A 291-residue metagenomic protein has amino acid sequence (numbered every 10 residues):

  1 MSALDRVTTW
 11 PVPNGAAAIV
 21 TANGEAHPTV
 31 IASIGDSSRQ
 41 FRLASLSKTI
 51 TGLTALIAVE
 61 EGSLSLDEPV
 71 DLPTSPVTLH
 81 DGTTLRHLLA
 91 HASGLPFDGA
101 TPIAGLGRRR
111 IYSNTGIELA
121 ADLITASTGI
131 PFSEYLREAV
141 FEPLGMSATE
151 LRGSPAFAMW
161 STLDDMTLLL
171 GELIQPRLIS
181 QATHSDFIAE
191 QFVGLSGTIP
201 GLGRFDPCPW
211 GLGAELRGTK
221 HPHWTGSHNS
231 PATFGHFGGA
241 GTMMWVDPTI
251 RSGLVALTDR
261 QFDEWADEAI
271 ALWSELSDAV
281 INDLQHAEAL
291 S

Functional and structural regions predicted by a protein language model:
S2-D36, L43, T54, L66 (+4 more regions): A short, well-structured edge-of-sheet supersecondary motif
A17, K48-T51, A55, L88 (+4 more regions): Residue-level preference for non-acidic, small/hydrophobic
S37, R42-L46, A58-P102, A126-A158 (+2 more regions): Active-site helix/loop module of the DD-peptidase/beta-lactamase fold, centered on the serine-lysine SxxK catalytic
S45-L46, I111-T115: Catalytic nucleophile serine of serine hydrolases, specifically the conserved "nucleophile elbow" pentapeptide
T49, G116-L123, F157-I179, D186 (+1 more regions): Active-site-proximal alpha-helical segments within enzyme catalytic domains
A104-R109, G153-F157, C208-W210: Carbohydrate-binding/catalytic loop surfaces
F157, L163, A189-G253: Active-site Gly/Thr loop motif
I199, D263-S291: Short, gly/Ser/Thr-rich active-site loops of penicillin-recognizing serine hydrolases
